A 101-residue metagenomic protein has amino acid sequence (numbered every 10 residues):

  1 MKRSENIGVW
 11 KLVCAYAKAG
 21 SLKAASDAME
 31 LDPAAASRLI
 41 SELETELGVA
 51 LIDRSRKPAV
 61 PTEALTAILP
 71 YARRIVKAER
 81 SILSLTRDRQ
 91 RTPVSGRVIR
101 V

Functional and structural regions predicted by a protein language model:
M1-E30: N-terminal short secondary-structure element
N6-V9, L65, V98: The N-cap/first-turn positions of alpha helices within or immediately adjacent to helix-turn-helix DNA-binding domains
S21-L22, I40, R54: Helix-turn-helix DNA-binding elements, focusing on the entry/boundary residues of the two helices that contact DNA
D27-A28, T45, T66: Alpha-helical residues within the helix-turn-helix
D32, L39-E42: Residues within the DNA-recognition helix of helix-turn-helix
E44-E63: A short LG(V/I)-centered, amphipathic sequence patch enriched for acidic residue(s) preceding the LG motif
A64-S81: Short, solvent-exposed amphipathic helices
R87-V101: Interdomain hinge and pocket-entrance segments immediately C-terminal to HTH DNA-binding domains
